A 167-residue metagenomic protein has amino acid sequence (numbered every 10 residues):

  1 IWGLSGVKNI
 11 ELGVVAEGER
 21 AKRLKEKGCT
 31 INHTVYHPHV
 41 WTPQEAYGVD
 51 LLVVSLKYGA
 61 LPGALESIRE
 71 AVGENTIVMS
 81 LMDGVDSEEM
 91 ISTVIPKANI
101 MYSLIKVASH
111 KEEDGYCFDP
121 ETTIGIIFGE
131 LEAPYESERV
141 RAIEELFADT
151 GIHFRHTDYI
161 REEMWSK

Functional and structural regions predicted by a protein language model:
I1-H37: NAD(P)+-binding Rossmann beta1-loop-alpha1 motif at the extreme N-terminus of oxidoreductases
E11-G13, M79, M101, I127 (+1 more regions): A structural signal for isolated positions on well-ordered beta-strands in alpha/beta enzyme cores
V14-A16, I68, R139: Flavin (primarily FAD) cofactor-binding/catalytic cores of flavoenzymes
A16-G18, T42-Q44, M82, L104 (+3 more regions): Residues at the C-termini of beta-strands that transition into short coil/loop
R20-K25, E88-E89, E136: Short, charged/polar "capping" segments at the starts of alpha-helices and the immediately preceding loops
H33-C117: Rossmann-like NAD(P)(H) cofactor-binding subdomain of soluble oxidoreductases
W41, E70-A71, V94-N99, D114-S166: Internal alpha-helical scaffold of NAD(P)-dependent oxidoreductase catalytic cores
D50, S166-K167: A short, glycine/Asx- and small/polar-enriched loop/turn that sits immediately N-terminal to a beta-strand
